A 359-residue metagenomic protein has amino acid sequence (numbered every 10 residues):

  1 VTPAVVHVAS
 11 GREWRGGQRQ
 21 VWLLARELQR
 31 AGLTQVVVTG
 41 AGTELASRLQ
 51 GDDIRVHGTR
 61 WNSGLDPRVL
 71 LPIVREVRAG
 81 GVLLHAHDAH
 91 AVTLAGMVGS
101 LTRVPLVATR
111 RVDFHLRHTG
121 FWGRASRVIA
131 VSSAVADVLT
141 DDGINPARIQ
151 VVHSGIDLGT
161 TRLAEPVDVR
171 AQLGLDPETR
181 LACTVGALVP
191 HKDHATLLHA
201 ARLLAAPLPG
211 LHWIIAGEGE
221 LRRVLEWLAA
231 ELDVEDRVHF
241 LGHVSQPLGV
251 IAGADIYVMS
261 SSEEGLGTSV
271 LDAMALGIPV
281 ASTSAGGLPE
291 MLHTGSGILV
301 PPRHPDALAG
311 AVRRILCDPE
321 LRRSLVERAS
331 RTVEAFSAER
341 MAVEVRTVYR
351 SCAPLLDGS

Functional and structural regions predicted by a protein language model:
R15-R26, R180, T184-L203, W213 (+3 more regions): A conserved mid-protein helix/loop that constitutes part of the nucleotide-sugar donor-binding site
V38-T39, P279-S282: Short hydrophobic beta-strand element within catalytic cores of glycosyltransferases and related nucleotide-activated
S100, P105-S133: A conserved, positively charged/aromatic
A134, G155: Carbohydrate-associated surface elements
T161-L175, L321: A short helix/loop element that forms part of the nucleotide-sugar donor recognition site in Leloir-type
A171, R314, L321-A335, E344-T347: A short, well-ordered alpha-helix in the C-terminal region of glycosyltransferases
H243, S262: Aromatic "clamp/platform" in nucleotide-sugar-dependent glycosyltransferases that forms part of the donor/acceptor
T294-P305, R314-E320, E334: Conserved acidic donor-binding segment of nucleotide-sugar-dependent glycosyltransferases
